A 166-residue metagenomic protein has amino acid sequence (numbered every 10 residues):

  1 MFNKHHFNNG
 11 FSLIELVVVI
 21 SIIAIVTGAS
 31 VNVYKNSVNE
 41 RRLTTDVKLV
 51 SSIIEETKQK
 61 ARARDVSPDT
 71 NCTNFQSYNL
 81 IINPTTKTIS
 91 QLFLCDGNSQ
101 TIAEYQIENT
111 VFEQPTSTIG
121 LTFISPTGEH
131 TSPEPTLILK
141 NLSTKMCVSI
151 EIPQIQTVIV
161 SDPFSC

Functional and structural regions predicted by a protein language model:
F2-K35: N-terminal single-pass transmembrane signal-anchor helix
K4-H5, T110, L142: N-terminal cationic leader/targeting segments used for protein routing and processing
N8, T85, C95-G97, P126 (+2 more regions): Short, ordered coil/turn segments that flank beta-strands lining enzyme active or ligand-binding pockets
N39-D69: Membrane-proximal N-terminal amphipathic helix
D69-S125: Type IV pilin-like appendage domain
G128, P133-T136, L142-C166: Low-complexity, S/T/G/P-rich flexible repeat/linker segments used as non-globular hinges and stalks within
